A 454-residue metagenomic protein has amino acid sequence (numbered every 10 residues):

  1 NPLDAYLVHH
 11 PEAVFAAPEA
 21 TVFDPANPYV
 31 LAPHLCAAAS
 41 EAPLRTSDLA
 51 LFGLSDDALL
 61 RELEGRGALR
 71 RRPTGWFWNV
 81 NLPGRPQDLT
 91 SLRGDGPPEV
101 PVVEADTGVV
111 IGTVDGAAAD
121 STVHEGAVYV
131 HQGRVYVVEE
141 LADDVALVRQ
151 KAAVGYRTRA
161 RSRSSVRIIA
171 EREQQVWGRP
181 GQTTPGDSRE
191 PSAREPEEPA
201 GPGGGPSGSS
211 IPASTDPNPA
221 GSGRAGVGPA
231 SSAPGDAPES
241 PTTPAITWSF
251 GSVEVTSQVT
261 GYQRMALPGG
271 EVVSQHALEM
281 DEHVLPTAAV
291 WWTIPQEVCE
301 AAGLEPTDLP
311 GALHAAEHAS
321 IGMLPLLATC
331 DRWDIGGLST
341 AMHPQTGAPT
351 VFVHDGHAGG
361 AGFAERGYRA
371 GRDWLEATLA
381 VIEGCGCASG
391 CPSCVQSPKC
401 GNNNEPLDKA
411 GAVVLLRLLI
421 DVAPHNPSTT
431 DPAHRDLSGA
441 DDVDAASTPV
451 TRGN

Functional and structural regions predicted by a protein language model:
N1-A13, A17, D24, H34-A38 (+6 more regions): Extended Lys/Arg-rich polyanion-binding regions
D24-P73: Extended, domain-scale alpha-helical bundle/helix-rich regions
E64-P98: Extended boundary segments
G178-P241, P424-G453: Intrinsically disordered, low-complexity terminal tails and inter-domain linkers enriched for S/T/G/P/D/E
C385, A410-P427, D431: Intrinsic disorder at enzyme termini
C385-C394: Short cysteine clusters
S397: Cys/His-rich metal-chelating microdomains
C400-G401: Short, non-ligating residues that shape and space the ligands of small metal-coordination modules and catalytic
